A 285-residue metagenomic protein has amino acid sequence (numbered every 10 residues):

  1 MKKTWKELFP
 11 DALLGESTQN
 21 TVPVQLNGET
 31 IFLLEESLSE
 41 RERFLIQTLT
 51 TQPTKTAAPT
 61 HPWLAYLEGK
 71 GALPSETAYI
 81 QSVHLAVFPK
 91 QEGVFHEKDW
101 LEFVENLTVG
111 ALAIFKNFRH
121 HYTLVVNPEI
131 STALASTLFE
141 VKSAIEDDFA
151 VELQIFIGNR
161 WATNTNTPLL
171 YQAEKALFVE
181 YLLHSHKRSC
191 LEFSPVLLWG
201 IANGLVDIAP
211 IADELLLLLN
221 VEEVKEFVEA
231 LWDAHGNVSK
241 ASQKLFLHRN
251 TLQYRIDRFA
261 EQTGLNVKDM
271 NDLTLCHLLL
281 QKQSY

Functional and structural regions predicted by a protein language model:
M1-T77, V221-Y285: Alpha-helical/coil-rich non-catalytic "connector" segments in signaling and regulatory proteins
E36-A135: Long, mid-chain structured domain cores
T108-Y285: Cytosolic nucleotide-utilizing catalytic cores of signal-transduction proteins
